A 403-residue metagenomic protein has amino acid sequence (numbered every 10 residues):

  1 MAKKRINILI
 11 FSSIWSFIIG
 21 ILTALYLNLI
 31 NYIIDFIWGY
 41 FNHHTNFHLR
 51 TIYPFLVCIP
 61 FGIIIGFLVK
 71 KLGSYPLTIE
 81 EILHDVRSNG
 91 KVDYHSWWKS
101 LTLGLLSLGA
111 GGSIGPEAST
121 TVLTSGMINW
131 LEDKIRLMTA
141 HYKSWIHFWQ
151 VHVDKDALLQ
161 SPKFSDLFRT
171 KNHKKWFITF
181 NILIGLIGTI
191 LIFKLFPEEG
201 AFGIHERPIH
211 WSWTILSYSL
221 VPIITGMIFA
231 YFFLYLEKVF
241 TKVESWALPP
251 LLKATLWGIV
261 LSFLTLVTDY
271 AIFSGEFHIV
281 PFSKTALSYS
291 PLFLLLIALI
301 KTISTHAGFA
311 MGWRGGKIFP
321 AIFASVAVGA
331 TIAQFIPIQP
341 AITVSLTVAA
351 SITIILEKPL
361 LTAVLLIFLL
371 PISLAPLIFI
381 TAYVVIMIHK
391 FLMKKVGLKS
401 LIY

Functional and structural regions predicted by a protein language model:
M1-Y403: Alpha-helical transmembrane segments and immediately membrane-proximal extracytoplasmic
